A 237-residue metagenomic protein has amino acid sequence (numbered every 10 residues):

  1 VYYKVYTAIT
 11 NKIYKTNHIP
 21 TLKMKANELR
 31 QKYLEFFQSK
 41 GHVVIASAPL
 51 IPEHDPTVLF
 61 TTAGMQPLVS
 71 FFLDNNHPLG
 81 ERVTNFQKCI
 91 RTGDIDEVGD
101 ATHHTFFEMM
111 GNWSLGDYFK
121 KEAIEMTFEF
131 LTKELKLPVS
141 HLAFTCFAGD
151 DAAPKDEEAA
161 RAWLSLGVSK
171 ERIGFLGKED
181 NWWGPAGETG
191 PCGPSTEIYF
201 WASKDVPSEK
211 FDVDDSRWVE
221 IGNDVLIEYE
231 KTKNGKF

Functional and structural regions predicted by a protein language model:
Y3-K23: Short, Lys/Arg-enriched N-terminal segments with co-localized hydrophobic residues within the first ~10-30 amino acids
K23-F237: Structured aminoacyl-transfer and RNA-binding surfaces used for tRNA recognition/handling in the translation apparatus
